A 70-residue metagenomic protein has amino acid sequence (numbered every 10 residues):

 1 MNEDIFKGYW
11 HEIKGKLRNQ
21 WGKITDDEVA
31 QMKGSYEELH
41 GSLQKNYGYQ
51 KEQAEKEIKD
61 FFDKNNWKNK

Functional and structural regions predicted by a protein language model:
M1-K70: Intrinsically disordered, low-complexity, hydrophilic segments
